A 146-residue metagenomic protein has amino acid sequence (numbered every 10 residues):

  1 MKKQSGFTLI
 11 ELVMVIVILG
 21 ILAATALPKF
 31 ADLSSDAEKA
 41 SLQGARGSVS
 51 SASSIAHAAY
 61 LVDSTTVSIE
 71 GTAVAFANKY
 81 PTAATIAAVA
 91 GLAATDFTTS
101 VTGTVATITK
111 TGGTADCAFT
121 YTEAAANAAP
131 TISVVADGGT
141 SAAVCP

Functional and structural regions predicted by a protein language model:
M1-S34: N-terminal single-pass transmembrane signal-anchor helix
G6, D32, S41, S68 (+1 more regions): Residue-level preference for alpha-helix termini and adjacent loops
L19, L27, S35-A40, A83-A94: Short alpha-helical interface patches
L19-G20, S50, K110-G112: Alpha-helical interaction segments
A37-D63: Membrane-proximal N-terminal amphipathic helix
A58-P146: Periplasmic/extracellular, small/polar-rich flexible segments of pilin-like filament-forming proteins
